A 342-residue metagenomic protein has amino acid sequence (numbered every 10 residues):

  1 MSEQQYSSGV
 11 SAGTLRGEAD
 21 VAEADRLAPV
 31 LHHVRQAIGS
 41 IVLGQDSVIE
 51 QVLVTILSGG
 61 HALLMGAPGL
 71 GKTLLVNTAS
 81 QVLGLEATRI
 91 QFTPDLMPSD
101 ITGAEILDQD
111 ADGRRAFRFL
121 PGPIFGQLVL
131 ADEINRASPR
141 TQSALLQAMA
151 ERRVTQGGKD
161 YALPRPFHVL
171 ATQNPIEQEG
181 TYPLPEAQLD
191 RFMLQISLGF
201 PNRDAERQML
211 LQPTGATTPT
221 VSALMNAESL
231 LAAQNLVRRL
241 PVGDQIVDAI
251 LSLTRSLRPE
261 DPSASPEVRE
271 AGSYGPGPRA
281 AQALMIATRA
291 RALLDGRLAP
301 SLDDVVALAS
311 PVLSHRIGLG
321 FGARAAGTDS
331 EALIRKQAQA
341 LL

Functional and structural regions predicted by a protein language model:
S2-V21, P262-L342: C-terminal engagement/docking regions of AAA+ P-loop ATPases
V21-A28, I41, T181, Q195-E267 (+4 more regions): Conserved C-terminal "switch" segment of AAA+ ATPases
A24-A67, R255: Pre-Walker A (pre-P-loop) alpha-helix and adjacent loop at the N terminus of AAA/AAA+ ATPase modules, a conserved
Q51-V54, D108-L130: Conserved alpha-helical scaffold flanking the Walker A/P-loop in AAA+ ATPase domains
I56-P94: Walker A/P-loop
L64, L130-A131: Hydrophobic anchor at the beta1->P-loop junction of P-loop NTPases
A67, I101, T172: P-loop (Walker A) phosphate-binding loop of NTP-binding proteins
D108-D112, E133, A137, T141 (+2 more regions): Canonical AAA+ ATPase core
